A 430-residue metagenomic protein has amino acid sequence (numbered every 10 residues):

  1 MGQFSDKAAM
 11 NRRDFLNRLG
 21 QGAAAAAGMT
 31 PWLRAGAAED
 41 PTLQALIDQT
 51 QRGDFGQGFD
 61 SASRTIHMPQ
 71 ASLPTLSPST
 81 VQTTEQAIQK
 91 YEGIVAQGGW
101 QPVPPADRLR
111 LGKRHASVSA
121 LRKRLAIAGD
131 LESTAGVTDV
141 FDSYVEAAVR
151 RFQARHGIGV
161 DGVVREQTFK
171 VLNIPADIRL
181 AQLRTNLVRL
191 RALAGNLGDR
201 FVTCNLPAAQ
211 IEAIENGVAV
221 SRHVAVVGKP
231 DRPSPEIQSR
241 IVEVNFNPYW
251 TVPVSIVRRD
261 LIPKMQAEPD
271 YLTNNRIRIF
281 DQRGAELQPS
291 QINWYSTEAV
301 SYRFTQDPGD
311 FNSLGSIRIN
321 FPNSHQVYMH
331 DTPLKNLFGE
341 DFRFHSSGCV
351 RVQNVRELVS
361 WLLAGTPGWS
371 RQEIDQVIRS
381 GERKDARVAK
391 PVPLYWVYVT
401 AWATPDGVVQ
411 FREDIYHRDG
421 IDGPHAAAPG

Functional and structural regions predicted by a protein language model:
M1-P31: N-terminal secretory signal peptides
L33-G36: Sec/Tat signal peptide C-region and signal peptidase I cleavage site
A38-Q44, D48-S133, V137-G159, E166-G430: Well-ordered beta-sheet/strand-loop patches within structured domains
